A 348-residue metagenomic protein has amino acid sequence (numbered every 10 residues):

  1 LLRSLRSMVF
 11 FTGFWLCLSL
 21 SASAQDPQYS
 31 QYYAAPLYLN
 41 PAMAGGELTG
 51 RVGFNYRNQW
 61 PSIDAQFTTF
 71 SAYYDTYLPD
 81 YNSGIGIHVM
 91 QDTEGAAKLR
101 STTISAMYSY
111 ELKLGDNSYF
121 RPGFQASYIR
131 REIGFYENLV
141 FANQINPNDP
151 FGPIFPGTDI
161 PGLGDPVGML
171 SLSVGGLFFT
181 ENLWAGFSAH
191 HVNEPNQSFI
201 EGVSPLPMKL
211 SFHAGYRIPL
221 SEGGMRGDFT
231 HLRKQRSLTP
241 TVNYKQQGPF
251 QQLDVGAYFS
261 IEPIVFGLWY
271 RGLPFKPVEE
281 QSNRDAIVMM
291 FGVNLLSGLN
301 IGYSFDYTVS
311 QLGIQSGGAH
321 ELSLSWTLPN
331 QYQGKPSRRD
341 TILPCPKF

Functional and structural regions predicted by a protein language model:
L1-S7: N-terminal secretory signal peptides that target proteins for export/translocation
M8-S19: Bacterial N-terminal signal peptides
L20-A24: Sec/Tat signal peptide C-region and signal peptidase I cleavage site
Q25-F348: Subset of outer-membrane beta-barrel
